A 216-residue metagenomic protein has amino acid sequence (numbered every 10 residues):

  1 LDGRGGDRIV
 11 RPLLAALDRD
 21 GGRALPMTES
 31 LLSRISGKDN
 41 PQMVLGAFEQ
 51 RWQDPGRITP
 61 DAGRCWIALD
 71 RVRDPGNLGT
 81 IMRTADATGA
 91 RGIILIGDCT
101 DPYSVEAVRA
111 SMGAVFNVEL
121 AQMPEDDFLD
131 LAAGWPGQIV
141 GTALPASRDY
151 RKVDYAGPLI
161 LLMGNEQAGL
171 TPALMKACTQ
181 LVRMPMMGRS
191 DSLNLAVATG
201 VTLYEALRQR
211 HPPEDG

Functional and structural regions predicted by a protein language model:
L1-G37: N-terminal positively charged helical leader segments and presequences
D2-G3, M27-T28, D70, I96-G97 (+2 more regions): Short beta->alpha connector loops at strand-helix junctions that form conserved, small/polar/Pro-enriched
G37-G63: Acidic/glycine-rich phosphate/pyrophosphate-binding loops and surrounding catalytic core that coordinate Mg2+
G46, T84-T88, P102-V115, P172-G216: Structured adenosyl-cofactor binding patch, chiefly the S-adenosyl-L-methionine
R57-P60, D127-W135, R151-D154: Short amphipathic alpha-helix with an adjacent loop that forms part of the alpha/beta core around
G63-P102: Internal active-site segments that recognize and position negatively charged phosphoryl groups and nucleotide moieties
R91-G134, Q138: Histidine/lysine/aspartate-rich catalytic loop segments that bind and position anionic ligands
V140-G188: Active-site/ligand-binding-proximal alpha/beta "capping" segment
